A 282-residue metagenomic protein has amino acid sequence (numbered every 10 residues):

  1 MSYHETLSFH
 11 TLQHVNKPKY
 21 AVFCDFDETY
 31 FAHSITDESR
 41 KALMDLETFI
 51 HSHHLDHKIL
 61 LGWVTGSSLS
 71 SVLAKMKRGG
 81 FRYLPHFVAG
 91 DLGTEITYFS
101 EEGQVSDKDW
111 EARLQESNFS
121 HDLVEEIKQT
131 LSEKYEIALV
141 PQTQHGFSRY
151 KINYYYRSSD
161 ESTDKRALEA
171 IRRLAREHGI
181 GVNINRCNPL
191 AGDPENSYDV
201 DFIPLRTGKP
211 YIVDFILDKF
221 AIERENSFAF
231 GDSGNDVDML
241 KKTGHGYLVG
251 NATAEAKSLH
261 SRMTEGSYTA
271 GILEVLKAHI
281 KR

Functional and structural regions predicted by a protein language model:
M1-F26, Y30-S34, D45-S52: Non-catalytic pre-domain segments flanking phosphatase-related domains
Y3-T6, K41-Q142: Active-site phosphate-binding/coordination module
H4, K17, I203-R282: Mg2+-dependent phosphoryl-transfer enzymes with acidic/Ser/Thr/Gly-rich catalytic loops
Y20-V22, H86, S227: The start of beta-strands in P-loop NTPase/AAA+ ATPase cores
V22-T29, D91-G93, G146, Y155-R157: Short loop/turn segments at strand-loop or loop-helix junctions that form parts of catalytic or ligand-binding pockets
Y30-E38, V200-P204: Glycine-rich phosphate-binding "P-loop"
F99-W110, Y198-D201, A278-R282: Short, surface-exposed amphipathic charged segments that create phosphate/polyanion-binding patches used for binding
T130-F228, N235-D238, K242: Conserved acidic, metal-coordinating active-site core of Asp-based, Mg2+-dependent phosphoryl-transfer enzymes
